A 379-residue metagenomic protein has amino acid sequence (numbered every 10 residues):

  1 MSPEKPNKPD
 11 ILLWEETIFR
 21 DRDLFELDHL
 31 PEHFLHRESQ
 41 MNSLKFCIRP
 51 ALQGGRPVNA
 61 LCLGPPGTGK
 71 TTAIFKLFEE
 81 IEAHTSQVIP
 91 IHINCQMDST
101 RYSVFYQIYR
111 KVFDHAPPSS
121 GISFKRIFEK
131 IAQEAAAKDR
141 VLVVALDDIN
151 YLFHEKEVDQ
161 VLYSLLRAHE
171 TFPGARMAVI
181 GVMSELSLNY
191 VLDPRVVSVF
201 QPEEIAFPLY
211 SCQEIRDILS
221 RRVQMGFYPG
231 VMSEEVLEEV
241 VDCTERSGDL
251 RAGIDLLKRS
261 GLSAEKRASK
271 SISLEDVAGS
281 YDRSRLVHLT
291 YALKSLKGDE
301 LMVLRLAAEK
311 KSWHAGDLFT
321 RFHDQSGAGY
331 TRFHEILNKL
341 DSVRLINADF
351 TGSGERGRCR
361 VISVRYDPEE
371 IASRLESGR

Functional and structural regions predicted by a protein language model:
M1-P57: A short, basic N-terminal segment
P3-P6, L12-F19, E26, I74 (+6 more regions): Mid-core helix/loop region of P-loop NTP-binding domains shared across ATPases and GTPases
G55-K76, M97: Walker A/P-loop nucleotide-binding motif
A60, A83-M97, E203: Conserved catalytic segments around the Walker B and adjacent sensor/switch elements of P-loop NTPase domains
E245-L250, K258-I272, A308-E309, S326 (+1 more regions): AAA+ ATPase "lid" subdomain C-terminal helix
S263-H288: Conserved C-terminal helix/linker of AAA+ ATPases
E300-A307, F319: Hydrophobic residues on short alpha-helical segments
E309-R379: Terminal-proximal interaction/regulatory segments of ATP-powered molecular machines
